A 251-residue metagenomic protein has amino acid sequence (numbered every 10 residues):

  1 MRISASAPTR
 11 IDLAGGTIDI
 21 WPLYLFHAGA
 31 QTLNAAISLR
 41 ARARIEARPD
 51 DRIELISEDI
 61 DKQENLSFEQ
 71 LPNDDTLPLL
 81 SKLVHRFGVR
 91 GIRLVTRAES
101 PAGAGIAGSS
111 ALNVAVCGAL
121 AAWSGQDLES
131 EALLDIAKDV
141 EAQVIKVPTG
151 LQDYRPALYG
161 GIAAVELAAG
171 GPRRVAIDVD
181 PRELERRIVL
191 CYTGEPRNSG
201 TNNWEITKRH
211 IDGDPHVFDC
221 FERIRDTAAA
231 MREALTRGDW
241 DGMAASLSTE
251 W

Functional and structural regions predicted by a protein language model:
M1-A14, I18-W21, F26, N34 (+3 more regions): C-terminal nucleotide
A30: Charged catalytic cores and adjacent phosphate/nucleic-acid-binding surfaces used for phosphate/nucleic-acid chemistry
I37: Active-site-adjacent structural patch at catalytic or cofactor/ligand-binding sites
H85-A104, I136: Glycine- and acidic-rich phosphate- and metal-coordinating loops
R93, L128, A132-D135, K146: FAD-binding glycine-rich core of flavoenzymes that anchor FAD
E99-P101, A121, G125, E141-I145 (+1 more regions): A broad detector of the eukaryotic-type serine/threonine protein kinase catalytic domain
I106-Q126, S130, G161: DPxDG-like acidic metal-binding loop motif
